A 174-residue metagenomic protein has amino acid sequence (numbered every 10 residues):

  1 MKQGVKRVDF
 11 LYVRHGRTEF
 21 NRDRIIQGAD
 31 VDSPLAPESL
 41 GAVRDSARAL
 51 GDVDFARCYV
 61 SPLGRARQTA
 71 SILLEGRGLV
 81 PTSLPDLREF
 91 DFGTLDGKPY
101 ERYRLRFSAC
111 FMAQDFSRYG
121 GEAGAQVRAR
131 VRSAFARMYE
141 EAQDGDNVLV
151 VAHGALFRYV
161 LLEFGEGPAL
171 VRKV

Functional and structural regions predicted by a protein language model:
V8, V13-R77: Active-site-proximal alpha-helix that buttresses catalytic centers in soluble enzyme cores
F10, D146-G154: Generic beta-sheet signal
T18, L156-F157: Short active-site segment of divalent metal-dependent hydrolases/proteases that encodes the spacing between
F20, P34, G76-R132: Phosphate-handling substructures
G51-D54, M138-N147: Glycine-rich phosphate-binding loop signature in dinucleotide/nucleotide-binding domains
V60-S61, A129, V151-A152: Short beta-strand scaffold positions
I72, Y159-E163: Active-site signature of alpha/beta-hydrolase-fold catalytic machinery across serine- and Asp/Cys-nucleophile hydrolases
G167-V174: Domain-level recognition of soluble alpha/beta enzyme cores, biased toward histidine phosphatases/phosphomutases
